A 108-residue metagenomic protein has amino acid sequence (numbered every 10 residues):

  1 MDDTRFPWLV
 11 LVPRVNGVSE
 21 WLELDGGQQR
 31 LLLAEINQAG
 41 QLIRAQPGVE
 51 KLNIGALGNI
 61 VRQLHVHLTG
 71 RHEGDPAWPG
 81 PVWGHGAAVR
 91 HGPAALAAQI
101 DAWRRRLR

Functional and structural regions predicted by a protein language model:
M1-R108: HIT superfamily nucleotide-processing domains
